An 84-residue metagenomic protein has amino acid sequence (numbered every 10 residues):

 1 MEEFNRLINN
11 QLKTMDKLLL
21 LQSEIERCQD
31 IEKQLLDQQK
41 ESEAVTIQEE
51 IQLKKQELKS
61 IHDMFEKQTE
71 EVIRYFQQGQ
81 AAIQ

Functional and structural regions predicted by a protein language model:
M1-K33: N-terminal acidic leader/helix
M1-N5, N9, R74-Q84: Extended, charged low-complexity scaffolding/tethering segments
S23-Q52: Short E/K-rich amphipathic alpha-helical oligomerization segments
K54-I73: Amphipathic alpha-helical coiled-coil segments
